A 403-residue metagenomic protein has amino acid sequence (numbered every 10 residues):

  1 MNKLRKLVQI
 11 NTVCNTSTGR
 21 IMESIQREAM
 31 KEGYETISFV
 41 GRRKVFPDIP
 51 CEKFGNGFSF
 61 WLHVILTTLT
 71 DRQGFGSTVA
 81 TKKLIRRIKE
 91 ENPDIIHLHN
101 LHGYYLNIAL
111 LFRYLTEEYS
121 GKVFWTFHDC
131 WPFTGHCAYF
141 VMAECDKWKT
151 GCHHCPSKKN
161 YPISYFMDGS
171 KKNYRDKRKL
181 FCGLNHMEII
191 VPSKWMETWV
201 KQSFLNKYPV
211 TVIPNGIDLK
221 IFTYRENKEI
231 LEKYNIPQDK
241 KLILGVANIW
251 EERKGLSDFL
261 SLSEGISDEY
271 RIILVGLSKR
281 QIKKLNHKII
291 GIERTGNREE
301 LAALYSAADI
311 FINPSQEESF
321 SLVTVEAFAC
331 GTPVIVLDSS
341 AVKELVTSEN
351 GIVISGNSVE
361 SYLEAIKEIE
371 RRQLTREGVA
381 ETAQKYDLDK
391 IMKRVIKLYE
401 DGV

Functional and structural regions predicted by a protein language model:
T198-K201, I217-K233, K283: Acidic anion/phosphate-binding donor-loop and adjacent secondary structure in glycosyltransferase catalytic cores
P237-K254, L260-S263: Conserved donor-binding/catalytic core segment of Leloir-type glycosyltransferases
G276-A302: Nucleotide-activated donor-binding/catalytic signature segment of Leloir-type glycosyltransferases, i.e., the conserved
A303-A308, V395: Short alpha-helical donor nucleotide-sugar binding micro-motif in glycosyltransferases
Q316: Aromatic "clamp/platform" in nucleotide-sugar-dependent glycosyltransferases that forms part of the donor/acceptor
P333-V336: Short hydrophobic beta-strand element within catalytic cores of glycosyltransferases and related nucleotide-activated
S348, I352-V359, I366-Q373: Conserved acidic donor-binding segment of nucleotide-sugar-dependent glycosyltransferases
Q373-D401: A charged, aromatic-enriched C-terminal amphipathic alpha-helix characteristic of glycosyltransferases across folds
